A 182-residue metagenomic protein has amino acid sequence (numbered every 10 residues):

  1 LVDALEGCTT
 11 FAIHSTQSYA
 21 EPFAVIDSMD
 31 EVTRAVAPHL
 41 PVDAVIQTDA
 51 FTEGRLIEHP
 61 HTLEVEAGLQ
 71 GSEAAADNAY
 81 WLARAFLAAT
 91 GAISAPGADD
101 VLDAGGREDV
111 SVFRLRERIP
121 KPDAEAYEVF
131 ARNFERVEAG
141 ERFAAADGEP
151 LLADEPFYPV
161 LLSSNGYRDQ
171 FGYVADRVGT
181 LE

Functional and structural regions predicted by a protein language model:
L1-E182: Structured catalytic-domain cores with a bias toward divalent-metal coordination
